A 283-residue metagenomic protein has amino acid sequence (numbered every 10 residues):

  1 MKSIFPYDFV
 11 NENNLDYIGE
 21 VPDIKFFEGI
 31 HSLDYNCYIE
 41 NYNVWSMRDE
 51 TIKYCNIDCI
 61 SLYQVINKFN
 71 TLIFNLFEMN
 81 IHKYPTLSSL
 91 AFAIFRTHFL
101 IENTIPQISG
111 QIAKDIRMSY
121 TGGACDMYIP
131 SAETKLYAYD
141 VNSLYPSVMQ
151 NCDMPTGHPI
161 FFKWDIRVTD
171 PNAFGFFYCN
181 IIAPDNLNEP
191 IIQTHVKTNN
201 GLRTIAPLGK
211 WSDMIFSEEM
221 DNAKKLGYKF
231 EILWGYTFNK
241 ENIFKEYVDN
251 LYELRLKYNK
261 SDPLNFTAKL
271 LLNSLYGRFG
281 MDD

Functional and structural regions predicted by a protein language model:
M1-D283: Conserved acidic
